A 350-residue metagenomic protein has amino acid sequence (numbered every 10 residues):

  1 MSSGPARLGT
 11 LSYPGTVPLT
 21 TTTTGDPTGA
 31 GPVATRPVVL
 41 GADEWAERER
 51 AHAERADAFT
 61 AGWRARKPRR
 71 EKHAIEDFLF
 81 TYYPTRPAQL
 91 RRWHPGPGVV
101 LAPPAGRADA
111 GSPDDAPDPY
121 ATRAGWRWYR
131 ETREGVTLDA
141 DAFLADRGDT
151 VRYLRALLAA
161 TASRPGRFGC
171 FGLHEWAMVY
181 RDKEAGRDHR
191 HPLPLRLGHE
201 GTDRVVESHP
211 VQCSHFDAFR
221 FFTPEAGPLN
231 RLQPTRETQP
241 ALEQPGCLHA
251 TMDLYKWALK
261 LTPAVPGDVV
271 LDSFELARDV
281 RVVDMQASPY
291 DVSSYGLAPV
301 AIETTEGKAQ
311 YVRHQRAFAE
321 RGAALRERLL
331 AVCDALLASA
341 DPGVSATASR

Functional and structural regions predicted by a protein language model:
S2-S3, S12: Serine residues within intrinsically disordered or low-complexity segments
L8-L157, Y295-S349: Active-site acidic/histidine clusters and adjacent loop/turn architecture that either coordinate catalytic ions
L138-T238: A contiguous catalytic/ligand-binding core that recognizes phosphate-bearing ligands
T161-P165, P228, L261-V265, V280-A287 (+3 more regions): Short secondary-structure junctions and interdomain/linker hinges
P234-E237, E243-T262: Extended serine/threonine-enriched, polar tracts that run as long, contiguous segments within proteins
L254-I302, E306: Long, charge-rich alpha-helical interaction segments
